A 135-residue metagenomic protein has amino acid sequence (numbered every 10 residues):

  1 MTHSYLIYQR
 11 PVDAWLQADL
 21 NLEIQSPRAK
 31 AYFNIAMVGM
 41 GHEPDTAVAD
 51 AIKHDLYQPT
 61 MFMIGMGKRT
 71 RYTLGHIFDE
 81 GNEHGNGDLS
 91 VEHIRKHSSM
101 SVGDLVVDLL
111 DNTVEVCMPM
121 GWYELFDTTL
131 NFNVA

Functional and structural regions predicted by a protein language model:
M1-V38: N-terminal intrinsically disordered, low-complexity, charge/repeat-rich segments that act as generic
D13, H42, N86, E92 (+2 more regions): Aromatic-enriched hydrophobic runs in primary sequence
A31-N34, M40-V107: Short, conserved turn/kink motifs that form compact alpha/beta structural patches or helix kinks used as
K96-V134: Short, compact, well-ordered microdomains
